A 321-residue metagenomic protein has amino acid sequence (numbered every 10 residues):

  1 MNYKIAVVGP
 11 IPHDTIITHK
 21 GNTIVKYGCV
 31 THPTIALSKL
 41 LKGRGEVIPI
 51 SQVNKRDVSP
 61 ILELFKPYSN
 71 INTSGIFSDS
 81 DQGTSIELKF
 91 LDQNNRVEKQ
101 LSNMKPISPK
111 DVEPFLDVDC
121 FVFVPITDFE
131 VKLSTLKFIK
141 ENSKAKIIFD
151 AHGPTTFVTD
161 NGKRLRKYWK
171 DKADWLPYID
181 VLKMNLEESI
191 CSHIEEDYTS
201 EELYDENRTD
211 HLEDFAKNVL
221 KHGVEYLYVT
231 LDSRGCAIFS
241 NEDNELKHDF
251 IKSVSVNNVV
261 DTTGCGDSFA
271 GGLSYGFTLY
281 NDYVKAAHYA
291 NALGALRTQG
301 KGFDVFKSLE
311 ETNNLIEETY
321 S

Functional and structural regions predicted by a protein language model:
N2-I5, H13-I24, K39-P125, F129-E130 (+2 more regions): Conserved N-terminal subdomain of the carbohydrate kinase-like
Y3, Y168, H193-S321: Conserved phosphate-binding/catalytic region of the ribokinase-like
A6-V8, C120-V122, I148, K183 (+1 more regions): Structural motif
P10-I11, S268: Active-site metal-binding loops of divalent metal-dependent hydrolases
T31-A36: Short amphipathic alpha-helix
L37, N185, G266: Short, conserved phosphate/pyrophosphate- and ester-handling motifs at nucleotide-, phospho-/glycolipid
F115-L116, A173-L176, K221: A short, aliphatic-rich alpha-helical micro-motif
P125-E213, N241: Conserved beta-alpha-beta core of the PfkB/ribokinase-like small-molecule kinase fold
